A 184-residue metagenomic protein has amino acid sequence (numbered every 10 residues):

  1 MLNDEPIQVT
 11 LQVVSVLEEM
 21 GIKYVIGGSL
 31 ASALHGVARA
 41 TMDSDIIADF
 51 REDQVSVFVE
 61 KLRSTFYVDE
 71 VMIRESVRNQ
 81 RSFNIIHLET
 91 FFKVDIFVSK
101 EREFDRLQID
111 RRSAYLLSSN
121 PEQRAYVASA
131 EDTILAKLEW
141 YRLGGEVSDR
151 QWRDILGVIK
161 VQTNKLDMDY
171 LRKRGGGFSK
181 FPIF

Functional and structural regions predicted by a protein language model:
M1-F184: Compositionally biased terminal segments of proteins
